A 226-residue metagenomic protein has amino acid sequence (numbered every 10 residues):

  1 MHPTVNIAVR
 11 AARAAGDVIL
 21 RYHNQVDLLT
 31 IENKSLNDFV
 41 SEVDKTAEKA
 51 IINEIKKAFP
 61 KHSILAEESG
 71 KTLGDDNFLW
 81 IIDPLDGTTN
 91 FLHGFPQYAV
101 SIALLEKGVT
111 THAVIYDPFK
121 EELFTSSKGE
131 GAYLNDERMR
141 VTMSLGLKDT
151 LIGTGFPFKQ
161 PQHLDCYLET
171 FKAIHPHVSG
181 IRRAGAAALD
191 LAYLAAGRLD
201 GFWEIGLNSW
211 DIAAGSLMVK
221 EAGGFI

Functional and structural regions predicted by a protein language model:
M1-L85: N-terminal subdomain of lithium-sensitive/metallo-dependent phosphomonoesterases centered on the IMPase/IPPase/PAP
M1-R10, E169-P176, L189-I226: Oxyanion/phosphate-interacting regions
V18, K61-S63, G180, D200 (+1 more regions): Residue-level detector of anion-binding/catalytic polar loops
I19, D44, I55, T88 (+5 more regions): Residue-level signal for inorganic ion chemistry
E67-E68, F156, I205-L207: Short secondary-structure boundary segments
G74-F78, L147, A195-R198: A short, glycine/Asx- and small/polar-enriched loop/turn that sits immediately N-terminal to a beta-strand
D76-K120: Glycine-rich active-site/cofactor-binding loop and its immediate structural neighborhood
A103-L191: Acidic beta-strand-loop-alpha-helix segment within the catalytic core of divalent metal-dependent phosphate-processing
